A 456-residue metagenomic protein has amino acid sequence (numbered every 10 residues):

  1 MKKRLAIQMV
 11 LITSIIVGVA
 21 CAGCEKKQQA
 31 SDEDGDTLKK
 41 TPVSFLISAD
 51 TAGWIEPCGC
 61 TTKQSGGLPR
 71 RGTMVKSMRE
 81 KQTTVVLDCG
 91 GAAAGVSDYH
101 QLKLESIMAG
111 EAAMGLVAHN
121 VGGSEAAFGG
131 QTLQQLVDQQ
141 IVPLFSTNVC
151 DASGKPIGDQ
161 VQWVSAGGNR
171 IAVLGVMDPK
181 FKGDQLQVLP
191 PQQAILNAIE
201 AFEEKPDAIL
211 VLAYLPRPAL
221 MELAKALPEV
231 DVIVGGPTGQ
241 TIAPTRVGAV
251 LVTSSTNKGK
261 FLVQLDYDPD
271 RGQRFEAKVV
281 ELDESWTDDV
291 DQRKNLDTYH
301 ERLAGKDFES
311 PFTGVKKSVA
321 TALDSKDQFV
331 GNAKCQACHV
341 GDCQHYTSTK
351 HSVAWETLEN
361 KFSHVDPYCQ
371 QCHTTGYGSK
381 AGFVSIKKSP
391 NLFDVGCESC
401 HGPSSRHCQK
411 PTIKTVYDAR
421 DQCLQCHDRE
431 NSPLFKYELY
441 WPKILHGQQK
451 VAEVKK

Functional and structural regions predicted by a protein language model:
M1, C24-E25, Q448, E453: Generic N-terminal leader/processing signal
M1-L11: Bacterial N-terminal signal peptides that target proteins for export
V10-G18: Bacterial N-terminal signal peptides
V19-G23: C-terminal motif of bacterial Sec signal peptides marking the signal peptidase cleavage site
C24-D288, N295-D297, G305: Acidic, metal/ion-coordinating pockets
A30, D34-P42, T51-A52, P57 (+4 more regions): Short sequence/structural segments immediately N-terminal
